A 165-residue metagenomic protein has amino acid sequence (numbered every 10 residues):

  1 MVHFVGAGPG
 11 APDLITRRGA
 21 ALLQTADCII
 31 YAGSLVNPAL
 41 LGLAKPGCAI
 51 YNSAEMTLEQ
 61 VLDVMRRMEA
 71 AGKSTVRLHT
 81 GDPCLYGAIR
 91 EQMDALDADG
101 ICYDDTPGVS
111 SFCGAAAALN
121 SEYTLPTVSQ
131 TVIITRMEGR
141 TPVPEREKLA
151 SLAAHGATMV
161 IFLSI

Functional and structural regions predicted by a protein language model:
M1-V109, G114: Class I S-adenosyl-L-methionine
M1-V5, C102-D104, S110-I165: Beta-strand/loop-alpha-helix module characteristic of Rossmann-like adenine-cofactor folds
